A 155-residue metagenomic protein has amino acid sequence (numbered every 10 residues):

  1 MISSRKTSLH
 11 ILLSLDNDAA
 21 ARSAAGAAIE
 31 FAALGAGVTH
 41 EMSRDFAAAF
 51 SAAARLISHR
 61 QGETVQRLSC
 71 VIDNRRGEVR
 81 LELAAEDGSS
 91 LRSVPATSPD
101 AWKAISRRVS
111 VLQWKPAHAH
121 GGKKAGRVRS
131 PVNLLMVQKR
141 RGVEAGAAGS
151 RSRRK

Functional and structural regions predicted by a protein language model:
M1-A48, S150-K155: Bergerat-fold GHKL ATPase/HATPase_c domain
M1-L12, L56-K155: Conserved beta-strand-loop-beta-strand hairpin that lines the nucleotide-binding pocket of ATP/GTP-utilizing enzymes
T39-V65: Conserved ATP-binding N-box helix of the HATPase_c
